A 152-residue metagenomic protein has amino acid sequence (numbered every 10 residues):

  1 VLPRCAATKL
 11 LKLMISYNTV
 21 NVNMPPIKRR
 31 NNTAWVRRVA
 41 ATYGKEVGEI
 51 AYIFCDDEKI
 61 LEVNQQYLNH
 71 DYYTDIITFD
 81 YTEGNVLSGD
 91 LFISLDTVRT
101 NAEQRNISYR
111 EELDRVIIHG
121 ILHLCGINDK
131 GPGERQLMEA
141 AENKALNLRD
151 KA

Functional and structural regions predicted by a protein language model:
L2-D114, C125-A152: An acidic/histidine-cluster motif and surrounding catalytic segment that typifies divalent-metal-assisted enzyme active
L122: Conserved ATP-binding N-box helix of the HATPase_c
